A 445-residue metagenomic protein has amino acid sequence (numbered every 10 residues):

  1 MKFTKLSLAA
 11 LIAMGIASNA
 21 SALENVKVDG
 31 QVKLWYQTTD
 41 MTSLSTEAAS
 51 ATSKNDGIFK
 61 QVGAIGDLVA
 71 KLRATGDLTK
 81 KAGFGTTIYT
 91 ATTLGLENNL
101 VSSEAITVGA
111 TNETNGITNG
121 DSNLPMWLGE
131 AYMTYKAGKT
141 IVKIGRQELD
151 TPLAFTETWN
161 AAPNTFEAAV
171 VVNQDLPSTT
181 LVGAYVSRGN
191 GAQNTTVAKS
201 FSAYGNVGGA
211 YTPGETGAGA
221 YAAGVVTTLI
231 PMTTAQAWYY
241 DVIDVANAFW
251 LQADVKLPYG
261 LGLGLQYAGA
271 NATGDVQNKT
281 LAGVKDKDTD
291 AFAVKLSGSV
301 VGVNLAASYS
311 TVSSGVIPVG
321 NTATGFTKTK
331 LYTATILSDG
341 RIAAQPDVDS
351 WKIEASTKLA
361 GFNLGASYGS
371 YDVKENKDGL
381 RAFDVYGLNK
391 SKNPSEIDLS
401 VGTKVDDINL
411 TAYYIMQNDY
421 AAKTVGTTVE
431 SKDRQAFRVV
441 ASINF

Functional and structural regions predicted by a protein language model:
K2-L149, A169-T179, T227-T228, D254-L257 (+4 more regions): Beta-barrel outer-membrane channel/assembly domains of diderm bacteria
L34, V142-T156, L181-S187, A223 (+6 more regions): Transmembrane beta-strand segments that form the barrel wall of outer-membrane beta-barrel proteins
M41-K54, I58, E97-S103, L153-A161 (+7 more regions): Outer-membrane beta-barrel translocator domains and adjoining extracellular loop/strand segments of Gram-negative
L96-T118, R188, K199-A203, S314-V316 (+1 more regions): Outer-membrane pore/translocation modules
T156, N160-P163, G189, E215-G217 (+5 more regions): Solvent-exposed loop/turn segments connecting transmembrane beta-strands in outer-membrane beta-barrel proteins
V172-N173, S178-V255: Internal metal/ion-chelating core segments
T196-S200, G208, G219-T227, A235-W238 (+4 more regions): Outer membrane beta-barrel transmembrane domains
T228-M232, Q252-D378: Detector for outer-membrane/organellar transmembrane beta-barrel domains, recognizing the amphipathic beta-strand
